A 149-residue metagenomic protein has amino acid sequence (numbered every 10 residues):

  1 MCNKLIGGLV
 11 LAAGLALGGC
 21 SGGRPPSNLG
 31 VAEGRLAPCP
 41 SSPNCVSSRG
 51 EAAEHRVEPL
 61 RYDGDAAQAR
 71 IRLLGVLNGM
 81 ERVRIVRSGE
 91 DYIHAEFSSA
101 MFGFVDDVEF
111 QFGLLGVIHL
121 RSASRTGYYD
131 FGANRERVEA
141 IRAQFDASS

Functional and structural regions predicted by a protein language model:
M1-L9: Bacterial N-terminal signal peptides that target proteins for export
A16-G19: C-terminal motif of bacterial Sec signal peptides marking the signal peptidase cleavage site
S21-S149: Ser/Thr-rich, low-complexity intrinsically disordered terminal regions
